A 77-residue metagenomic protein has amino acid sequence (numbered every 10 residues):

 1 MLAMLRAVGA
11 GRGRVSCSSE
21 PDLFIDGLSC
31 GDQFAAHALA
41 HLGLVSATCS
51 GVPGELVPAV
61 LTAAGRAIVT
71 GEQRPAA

Functional and structural regions predicted by a protein language model:
M1-G9: Short alpha-helical segments that sit at the start of domains
M4-L5, V45, A59-T62: Hydrophobic beta-strand residues in large extracellular and virion-surface proteins
G11-G13, P53: Acidic, Ser/Thr/Pro-enriched low-complexity segments and adjacent helix/loop capping patches that create flexible
G13-G27: Short acidic, hydrophobic short linear motifs in intrinsically disordered regions
I25-T48, P53-L56: Short amphipathic alpha-helical interaction segments
L56-A77: Short, amphipathic alpha-helical interaction segments positioned at domain boundaries
